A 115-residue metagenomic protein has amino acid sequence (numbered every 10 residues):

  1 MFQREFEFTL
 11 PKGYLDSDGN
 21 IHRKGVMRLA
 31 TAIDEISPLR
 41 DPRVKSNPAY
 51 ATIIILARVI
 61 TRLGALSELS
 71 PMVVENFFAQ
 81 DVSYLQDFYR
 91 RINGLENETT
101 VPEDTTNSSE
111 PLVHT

Functional and structural regions predicted by a protein language model:
M1-T115: Short, surface-exposed, charged amphipathic helix/loop patches that serve as local interaction elements
